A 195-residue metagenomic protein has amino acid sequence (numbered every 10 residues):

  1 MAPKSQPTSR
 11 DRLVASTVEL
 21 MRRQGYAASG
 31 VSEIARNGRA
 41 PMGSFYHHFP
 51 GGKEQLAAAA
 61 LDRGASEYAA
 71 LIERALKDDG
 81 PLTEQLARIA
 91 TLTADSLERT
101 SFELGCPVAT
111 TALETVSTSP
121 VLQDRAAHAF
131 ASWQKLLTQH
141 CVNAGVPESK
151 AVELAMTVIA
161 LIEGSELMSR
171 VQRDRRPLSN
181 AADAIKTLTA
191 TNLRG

Functional and structural regions predicted by a protein language model:
M1-P7, G195: N-terminal intrinsically disordered/low-complexity leader segments
S9-T17, I34, A60-Y68, L137: Generic hydrophobic, amphipathic alpha-helix propensity
R12, E19-A59: Helix-turn-helix
A59, I72-L104, L154-V158: Hydrophobic alpha-helical connector segments
S66-A69, A87-R88, E103, S117-N143 (+2 more regions): Amphipathic alpha-helical packing segments from all-alpha helical-bundle domains
R74-K77, D95-E98, V108-S117, H140: Helix-loop "lid/cap" segments that line or gate small-molecule binding pockets
S96-R99, Q139, I159-R176, T189-G195: Amphipathic C-terminal alpha-helical segment
P107-A109, E148-M168, N180, A184-T187: Hydrophobic alpha-helical segments that form the core of small-molecule binding pockets and/or dimer interfaces
